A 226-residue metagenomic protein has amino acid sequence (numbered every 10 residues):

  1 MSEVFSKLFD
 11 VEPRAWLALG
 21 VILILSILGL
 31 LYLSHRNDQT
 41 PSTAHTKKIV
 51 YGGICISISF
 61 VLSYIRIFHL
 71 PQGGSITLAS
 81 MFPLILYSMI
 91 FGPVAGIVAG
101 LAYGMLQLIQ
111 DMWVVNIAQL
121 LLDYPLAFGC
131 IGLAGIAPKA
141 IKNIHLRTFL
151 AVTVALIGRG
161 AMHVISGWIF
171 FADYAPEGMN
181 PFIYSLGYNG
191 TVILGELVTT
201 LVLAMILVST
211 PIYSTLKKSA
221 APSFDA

Functional and structural regions predicted by a protein language model:
M1-P13: Short, strongly hydrophobic alpha-helical membrane anchors
S2-V4, S63-I76, L101-I136, A172-D173: Interfacial aromatic-anchored transmembrane helix boundaries in multi-pass membrane proteins
E12, P181-T199: Individual transmembrane alpha-helices with interfacial aromatic-anchor signatures
A15-G20, A44-C55, T77-M81, Q119-D123 (+2 more regions): Residue-level signature of transmembrane alpha-helical entry/exit and packing/kink sites in multi-pass membrane
A18-Y87: Hydrophobic transmembrane alpha-helices
I24-D38, V50-I54, V61, Q119-W168 (+1 more regions): Short helix-perturbing small/polar motifs within transmembrane alpha-helices
A79-G96, L133: Generic transmembrane alpha-helix motif of multi-pass integral membrane proteins
Y213-A226: Short, charged juxtamembrane terminal tails flanking transmembrane helices
